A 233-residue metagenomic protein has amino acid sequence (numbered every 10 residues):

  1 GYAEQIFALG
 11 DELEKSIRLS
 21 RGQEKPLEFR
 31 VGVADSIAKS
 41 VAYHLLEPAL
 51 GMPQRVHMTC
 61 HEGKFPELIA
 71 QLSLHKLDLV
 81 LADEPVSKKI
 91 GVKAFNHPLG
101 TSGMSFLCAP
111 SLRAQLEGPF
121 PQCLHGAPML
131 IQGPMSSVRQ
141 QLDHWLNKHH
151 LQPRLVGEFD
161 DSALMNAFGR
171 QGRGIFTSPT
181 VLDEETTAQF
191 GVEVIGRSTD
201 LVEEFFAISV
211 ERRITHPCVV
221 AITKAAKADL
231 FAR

Functional and structural regions predicted by a protein language model:
G1-G22: Alpha-helical "hinge/linker" immediately C-terminal to small N-terminal DNA-binding modules
P26-K88: Central regulatory/effector-binding core of bacterial HTH transcription factors
E28-G32, V80, L130, F176 (+1 more regions): Short, well-ordered beta-strand segments
V41, A114-Q115, E193-R233: A late-sequence structural motif
K64-L68, S73-K76, D83, M135-E193: Hydrophobic hinge/microswitch elements
D83, A114-E117, A127-H149, T215-T223 (+1 more regions): Secondary-structure junction motif
K93-P134: Flexible hinge/capping segments at coil-to-helix
A94-S105, T180, A188-V202: Short beta-strand->loop
